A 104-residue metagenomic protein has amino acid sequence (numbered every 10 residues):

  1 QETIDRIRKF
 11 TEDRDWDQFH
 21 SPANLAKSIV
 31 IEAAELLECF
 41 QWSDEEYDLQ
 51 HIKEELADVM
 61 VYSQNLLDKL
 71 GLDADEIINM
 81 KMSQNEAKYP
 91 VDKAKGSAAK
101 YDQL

Functional and structural regions predicted by a protein language model:
Q1-L104: Flexible "arm" and connector segments at domain edges
